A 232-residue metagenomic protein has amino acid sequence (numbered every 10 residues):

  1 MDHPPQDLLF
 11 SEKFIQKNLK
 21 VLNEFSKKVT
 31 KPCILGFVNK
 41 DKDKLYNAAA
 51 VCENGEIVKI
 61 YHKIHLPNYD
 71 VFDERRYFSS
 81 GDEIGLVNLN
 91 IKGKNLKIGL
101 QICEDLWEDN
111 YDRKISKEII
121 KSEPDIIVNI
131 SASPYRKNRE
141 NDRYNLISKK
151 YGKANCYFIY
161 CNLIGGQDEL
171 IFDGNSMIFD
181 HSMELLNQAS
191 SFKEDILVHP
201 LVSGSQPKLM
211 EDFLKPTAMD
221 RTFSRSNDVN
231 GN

Functional and structural regions predicted by a protein language model:
M1-N232: Enzyme catalytic cores with a strong preference for nitrogen-chemistry domains
